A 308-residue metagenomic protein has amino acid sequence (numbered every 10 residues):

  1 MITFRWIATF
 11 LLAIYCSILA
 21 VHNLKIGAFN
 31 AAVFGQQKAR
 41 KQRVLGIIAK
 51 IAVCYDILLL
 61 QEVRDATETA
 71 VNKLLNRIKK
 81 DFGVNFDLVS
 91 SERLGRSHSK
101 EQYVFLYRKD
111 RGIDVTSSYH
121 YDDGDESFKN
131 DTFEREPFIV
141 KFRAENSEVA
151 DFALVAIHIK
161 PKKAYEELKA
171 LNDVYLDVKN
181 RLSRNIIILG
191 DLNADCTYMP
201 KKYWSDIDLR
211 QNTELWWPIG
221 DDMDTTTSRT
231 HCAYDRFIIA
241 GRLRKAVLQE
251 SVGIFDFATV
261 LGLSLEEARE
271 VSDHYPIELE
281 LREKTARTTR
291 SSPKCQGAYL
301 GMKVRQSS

Functional and structural regions predicted by a protein language model:
I2-S308: Divalent cation-coordinating acidic motifs and surrounding scaffolds that mediate Ca2+/Mg2+/Mn2+/Zn2+-dependent binding
